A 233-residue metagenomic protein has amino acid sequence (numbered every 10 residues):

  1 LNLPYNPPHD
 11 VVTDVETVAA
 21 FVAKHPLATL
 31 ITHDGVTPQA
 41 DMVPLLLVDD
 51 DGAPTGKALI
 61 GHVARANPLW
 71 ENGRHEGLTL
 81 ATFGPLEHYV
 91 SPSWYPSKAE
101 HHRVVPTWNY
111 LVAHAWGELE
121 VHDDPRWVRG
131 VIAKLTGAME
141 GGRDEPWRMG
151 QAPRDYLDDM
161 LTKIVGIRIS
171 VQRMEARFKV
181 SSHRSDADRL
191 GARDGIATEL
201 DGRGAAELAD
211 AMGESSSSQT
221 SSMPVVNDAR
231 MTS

Functional and structural regions predicted by a protein language model:
L1-S233: Binding-site signature for planar aromatic cofactors or substrates
